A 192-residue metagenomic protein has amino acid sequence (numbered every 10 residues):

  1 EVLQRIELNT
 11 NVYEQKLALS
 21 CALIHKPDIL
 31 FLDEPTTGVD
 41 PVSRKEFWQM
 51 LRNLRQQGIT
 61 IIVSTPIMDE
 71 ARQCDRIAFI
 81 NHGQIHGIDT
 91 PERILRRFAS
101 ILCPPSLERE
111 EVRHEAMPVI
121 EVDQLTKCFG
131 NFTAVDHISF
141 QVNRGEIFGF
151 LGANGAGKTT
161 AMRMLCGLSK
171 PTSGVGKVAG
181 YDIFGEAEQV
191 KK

Functional and structural regions predicted by a protein language model:
L19: Hydrophobic anchor residue at the start of the ABC signature
K26: Conserved catalytic motifs of ABC-family nucleotide-binding domains
L30-D33, V39: Catalytic Walker B motif of ABC-type/P-loop ATPase nucleotide-binding domains
I88-D89: ABC ATPase "signature
G174-G185, Q189-K192: Conserved ABC transporter NBD signature motif
